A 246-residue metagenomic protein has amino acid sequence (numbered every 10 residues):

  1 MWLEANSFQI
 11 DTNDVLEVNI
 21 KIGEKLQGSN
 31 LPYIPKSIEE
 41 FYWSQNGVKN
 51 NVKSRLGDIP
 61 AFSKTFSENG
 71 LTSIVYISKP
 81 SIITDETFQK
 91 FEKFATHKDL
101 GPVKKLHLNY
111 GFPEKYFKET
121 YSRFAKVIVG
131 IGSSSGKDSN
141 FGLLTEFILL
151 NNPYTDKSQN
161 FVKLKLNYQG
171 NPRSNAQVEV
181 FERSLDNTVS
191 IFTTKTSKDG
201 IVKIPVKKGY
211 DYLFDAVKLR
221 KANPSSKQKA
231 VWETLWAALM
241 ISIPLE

Functional and structural regions predicted by a protein language model:
M1-F62: Start-of-domain marker
M1-L16, H97-V162, N167-R173, S184-N187 (+1 more regions): Beta-strand-rich domain onsets/edges
E17, I38-E40, L71, F161 (+2 more regions): Exposed beta-strand and adjacent loop surfaces of beta-rich binding modules that mediate intermolecular recognition
Y33-K36, N171-E182: Short, ordered, surface-exposed loop/turn motifs in non-cytosolic proteins
E40-K49, Q177-T193: Short amphipathic beta-strand segments in non-cytosolic proteins
D58-A61, E68, K195-Y210: Glycine-centered loop-to-beta-strand initiation motif
I74-I77, D211-L219: A short, solvent-exposed beta-strand micro-motif common in secreted/extracellular proteins
K79-K90, R220-S226: Short acidic/polar inter-strand loop motif in beta-rich domains
